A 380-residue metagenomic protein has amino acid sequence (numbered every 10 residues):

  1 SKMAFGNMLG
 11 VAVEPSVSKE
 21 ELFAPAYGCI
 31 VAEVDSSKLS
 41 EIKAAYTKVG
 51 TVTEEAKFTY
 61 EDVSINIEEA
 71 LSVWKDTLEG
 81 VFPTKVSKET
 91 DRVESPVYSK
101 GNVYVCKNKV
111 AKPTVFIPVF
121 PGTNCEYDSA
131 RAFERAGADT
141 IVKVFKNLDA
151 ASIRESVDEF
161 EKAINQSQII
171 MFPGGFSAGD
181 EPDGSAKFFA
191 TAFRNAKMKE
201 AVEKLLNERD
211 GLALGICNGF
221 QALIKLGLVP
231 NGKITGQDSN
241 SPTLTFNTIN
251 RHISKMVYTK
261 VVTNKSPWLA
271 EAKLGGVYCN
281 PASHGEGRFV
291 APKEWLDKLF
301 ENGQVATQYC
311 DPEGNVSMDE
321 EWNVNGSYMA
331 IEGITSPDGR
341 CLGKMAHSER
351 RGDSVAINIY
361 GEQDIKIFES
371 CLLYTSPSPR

Functional and structural regions predicted by a protein language model:
S1-T114, T123, D128-E159: Glycine-/charge-enriched secondary-structure boundary and capping motifs
M3-A4, P173, S177-P267: Cysteine-nucleophile active-site neighborhood
Y98-S185, K260, L269-A270, G276-C279 (+3 more regions): Extended, subdomain-level signal for the structured scaffold at the beginning of enzyme domains
L228-Y328: Pocket-forming structural segment of enzyme catalytic cores
V277, I331-A356: A glycine-centered loop/beta-turn motif at secondary-structure junctions
S348-C371: A hydrophobic, small-residue-rich beta->alpha segment in the mid-to-C-terminal subdomain of diverse proteins
Y374-R380: Conserved small/polar residues in nucleotide/adenosyl-binding loops
